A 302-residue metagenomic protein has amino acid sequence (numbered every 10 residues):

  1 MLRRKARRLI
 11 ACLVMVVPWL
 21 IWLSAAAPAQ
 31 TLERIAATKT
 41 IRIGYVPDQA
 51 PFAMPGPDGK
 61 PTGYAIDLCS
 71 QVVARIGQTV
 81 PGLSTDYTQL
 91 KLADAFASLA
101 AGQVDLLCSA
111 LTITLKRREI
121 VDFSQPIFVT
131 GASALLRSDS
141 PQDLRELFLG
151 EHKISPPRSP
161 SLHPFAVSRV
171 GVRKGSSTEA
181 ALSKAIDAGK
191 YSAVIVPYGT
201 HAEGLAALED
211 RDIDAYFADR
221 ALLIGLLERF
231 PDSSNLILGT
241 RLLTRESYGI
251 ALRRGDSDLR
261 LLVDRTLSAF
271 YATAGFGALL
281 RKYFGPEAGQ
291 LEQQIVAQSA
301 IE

Functional and structural regions predicted by a protein language model:
A11-W22: Bacterial N-terminal signal peptides
L23-A29: Sec/Tat signal peptide C-region and signal peptidase I cleavage site
A29-L115, E119, S155, P197: Extracytoplasmic small-molecule ligand-binding "clamshell" domains of the periplasmic binding protein/Venus flytrap
Q30-L32, Q78, G82-Y87, T112 (+2 more regions): A conserved helix-loop-strand patch within extracytoplasmic ligand-binding domains of the periplasmic binding
A36, K153-I186, S234-L236, L267-E302: Ligand-binding clefts/hinges and TM-proximal coupling segments of bilobed small-molecule sensing domains
P47-D48, F128-D143, R220-A221, L227-L267 (+1 more regions): Periplasmic-binding protein-like
V72, L99-A100, L208-E209, I250 (+1 more regions): Hydrophobic residues within well-ordered alpha-helices
D94, C108-I120, A181-A188, A202 (+1 more regions): A ligand-binding cleft/hinge motif common to bilobed small-molecule-binding domains
